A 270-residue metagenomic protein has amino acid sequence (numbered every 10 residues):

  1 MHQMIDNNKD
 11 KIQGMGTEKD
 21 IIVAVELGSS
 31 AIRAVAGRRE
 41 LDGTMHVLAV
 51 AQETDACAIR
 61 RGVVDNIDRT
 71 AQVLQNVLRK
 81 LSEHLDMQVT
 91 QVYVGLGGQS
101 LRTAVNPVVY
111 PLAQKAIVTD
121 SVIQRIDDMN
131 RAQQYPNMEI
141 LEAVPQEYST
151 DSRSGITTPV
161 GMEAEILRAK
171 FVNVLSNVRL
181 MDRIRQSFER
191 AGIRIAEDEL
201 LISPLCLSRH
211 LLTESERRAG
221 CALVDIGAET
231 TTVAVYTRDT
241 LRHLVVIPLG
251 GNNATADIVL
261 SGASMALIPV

Functional and structural regions predicted by a protein language model:
M1-A31, V35-A222, T240-R242, G251 (+1 more regions): Nucleotide/phosphate-binding catalytic cleft detector across ATP-hydrolyzing and phosphate-transferring enzymes
G28, V259-V270: Gly/charged contiguous loops adjacent to phosphate- or pyrophosphate-bearing nucleotide/cofactor binding elements
A219-L260: Glycine-rich phosphate-binding loop of actin/hexokinase-like ATP-binding domains
